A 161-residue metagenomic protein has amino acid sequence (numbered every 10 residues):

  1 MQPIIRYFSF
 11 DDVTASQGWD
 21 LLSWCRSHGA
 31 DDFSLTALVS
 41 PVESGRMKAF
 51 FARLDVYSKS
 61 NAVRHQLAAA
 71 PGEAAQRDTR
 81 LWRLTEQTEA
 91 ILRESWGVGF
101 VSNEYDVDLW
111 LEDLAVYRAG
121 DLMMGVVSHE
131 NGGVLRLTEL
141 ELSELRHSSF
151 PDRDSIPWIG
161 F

Functional and structural regions predicted by a protein language model:
M1-F161: Structured alpha/beta or helical-core interaction and ligand-binding surfaces enriched in interleaved
